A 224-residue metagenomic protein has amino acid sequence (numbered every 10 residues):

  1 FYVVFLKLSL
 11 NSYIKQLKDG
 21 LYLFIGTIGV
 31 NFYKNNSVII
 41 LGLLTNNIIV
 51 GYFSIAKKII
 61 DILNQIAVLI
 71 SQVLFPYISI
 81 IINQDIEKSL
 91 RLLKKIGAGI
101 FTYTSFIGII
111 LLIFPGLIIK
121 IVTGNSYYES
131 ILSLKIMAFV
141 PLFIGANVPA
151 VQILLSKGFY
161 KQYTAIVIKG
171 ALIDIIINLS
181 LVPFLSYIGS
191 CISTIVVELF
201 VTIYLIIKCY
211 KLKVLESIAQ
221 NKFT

Functional and structural regions predicted by a protein language model:
F1, I49, P115, K120 (+3 more regions): Membrane-interface helix-loop junctions in multi-pass transport and translocation proteins
F1-K34, Y77-R91, L212-T224: Interhelical loop/hinge segments that connect adjacent transmembrane helices in multipass membrane
V4, F139-I168: Membrane-interface junctions at transmembrane-helix termini in multi-pass inner-membrane proteins
L17, I86-T102, F106-F114, I131-L134: Interfacial transmembrane-helix starts/ends
L21-Y22, S37-V38, G51-A67, G99 (+1 more regions): Alpha-helical transmembrane segments of polytopic membrane transporters and translocases
N31, K58, G108, P141 (+2 more regions): Residue-level recognition of pore/gate-forming positions within transmembrane alpha-helices of multi-pass
I60-I86, V151-S156: Helix-loop junctions and terminal segments of transmembrane helices in multi-pass membrane transport/translocation
I113-G145: Interfacial segments at transmembrane-helix termini and the short loops linking adjacent helices
